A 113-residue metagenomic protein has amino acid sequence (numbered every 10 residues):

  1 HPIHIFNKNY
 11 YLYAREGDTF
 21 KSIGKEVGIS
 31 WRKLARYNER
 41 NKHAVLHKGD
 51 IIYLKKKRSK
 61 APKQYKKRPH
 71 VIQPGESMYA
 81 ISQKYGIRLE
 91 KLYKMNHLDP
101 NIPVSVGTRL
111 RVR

Functional and structural regions predicted by a protein language model:
H1-G28, K60-K91, S105-V112: Primarily a LysM-type cell-wall glycan-binding module
P2-I5, R15-E16, E26-R32, R36-R40 (+2 more regions): Extended non-catalytic domains of envelope/secretory-pathway proteins
F20-S22, K33, N41-H43, M78-Y79 (+1 more regions): Short beta-strands and strand-coil junctions in structured, solvent-facing domains, enriched
R36-N41, E90, K94-D99: Short alpha-helix capping/helix-loop boundary micro-motifs
E39, G49-D50, H97, G107-T108: Positions that flank functional sites
Y53-L54, P100-N101, R111-V112: A sequence-level detector of short, solvent-exposed, charge-rich linear segments
